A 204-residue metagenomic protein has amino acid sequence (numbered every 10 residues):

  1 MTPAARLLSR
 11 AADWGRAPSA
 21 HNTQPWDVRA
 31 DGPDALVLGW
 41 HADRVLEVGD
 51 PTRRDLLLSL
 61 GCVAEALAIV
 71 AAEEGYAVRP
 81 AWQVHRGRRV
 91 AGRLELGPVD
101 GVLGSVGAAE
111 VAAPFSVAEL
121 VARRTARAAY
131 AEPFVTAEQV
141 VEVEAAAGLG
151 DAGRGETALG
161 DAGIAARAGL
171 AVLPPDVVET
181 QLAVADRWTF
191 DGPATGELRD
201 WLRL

Functional and structural regions predicted by a protein language model:
M1-L204: Acidic, surface-exposed loops and disordered segments
